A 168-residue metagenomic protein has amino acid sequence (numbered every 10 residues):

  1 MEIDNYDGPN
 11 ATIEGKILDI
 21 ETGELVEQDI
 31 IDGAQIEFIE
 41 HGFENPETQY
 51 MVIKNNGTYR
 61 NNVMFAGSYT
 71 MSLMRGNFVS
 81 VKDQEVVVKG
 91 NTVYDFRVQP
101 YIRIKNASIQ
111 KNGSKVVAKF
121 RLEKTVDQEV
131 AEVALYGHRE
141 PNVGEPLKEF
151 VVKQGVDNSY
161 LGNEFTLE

Functional and structural regions predicted by a protein language model:
M1-E24: Bacterial Sec-dependent N-terminal signal peptides
L18, I39-H41, G76, R121-T125: Acidic, Ser/Thr
E21-E44, Q128-V133: Short, ordered, surface-exposed loop/turn motifs in non-cytosolic proteins
H41-N56: Short, acidic Ser/Thr/Gly-rich low-complexity loop/linker segments typical of extracellular and cell-surface proteins
G57-F78: A short, solvent-exposed beta-strand micro-motif common in secreted/extracellular proteins
G57-Y59, T92-Y94, L161-L167: Short strand-edge motifs at loop-to-beta-strand transitions and within beta-strands of extracellular beta-rich domains
G76-Y101: Structured interaction patches on ligand/partner-binding surfaces of diverse proteins
K105-E168: Ser/Thr/Gly/Pro-rich, low-complexity flexible regions
